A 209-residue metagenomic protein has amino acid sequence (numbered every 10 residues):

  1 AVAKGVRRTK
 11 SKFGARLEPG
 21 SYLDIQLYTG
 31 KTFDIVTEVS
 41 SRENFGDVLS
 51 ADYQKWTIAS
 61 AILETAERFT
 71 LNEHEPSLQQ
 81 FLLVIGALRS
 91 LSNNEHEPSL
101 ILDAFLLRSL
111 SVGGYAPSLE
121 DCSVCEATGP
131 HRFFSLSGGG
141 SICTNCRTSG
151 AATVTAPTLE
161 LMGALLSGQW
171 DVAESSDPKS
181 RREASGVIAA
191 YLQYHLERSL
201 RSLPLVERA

Functional and structural regions predicted by a protein language model:
A1-A209: Non-catalytic alpha-helical scaffolds and adjoining flexible linkers that form interface surfaces for assembly
